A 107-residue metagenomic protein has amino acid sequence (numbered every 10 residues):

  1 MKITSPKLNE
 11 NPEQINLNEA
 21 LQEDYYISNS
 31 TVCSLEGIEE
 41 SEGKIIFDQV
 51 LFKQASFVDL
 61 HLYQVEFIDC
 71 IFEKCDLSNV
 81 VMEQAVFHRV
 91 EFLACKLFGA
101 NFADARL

Functional and structural regions predicted by a protein language model:
K2-L107: Tandem repeat scaffolds
